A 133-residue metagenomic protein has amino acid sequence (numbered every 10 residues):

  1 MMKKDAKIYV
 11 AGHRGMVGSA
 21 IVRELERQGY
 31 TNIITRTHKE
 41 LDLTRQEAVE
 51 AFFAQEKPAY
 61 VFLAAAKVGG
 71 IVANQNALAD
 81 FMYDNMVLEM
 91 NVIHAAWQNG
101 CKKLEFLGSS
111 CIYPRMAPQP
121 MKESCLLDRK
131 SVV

Functional and structural regions predicted by a protein language model:
M1-V133: N-terminal Rossmann-like NAD(P)+-binding domain of SDR-like oxidoreductases, especially those catalyzing
